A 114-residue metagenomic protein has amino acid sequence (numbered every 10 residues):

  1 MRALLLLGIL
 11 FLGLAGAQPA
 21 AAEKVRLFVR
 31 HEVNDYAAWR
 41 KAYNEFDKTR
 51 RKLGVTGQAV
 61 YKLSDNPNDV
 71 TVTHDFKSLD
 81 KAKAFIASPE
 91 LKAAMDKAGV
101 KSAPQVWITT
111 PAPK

Functional and structural regions predicted by a protein language model:
A3-G8, G13-P89, S102-K114: Short S/T/G/P-rich N-terminal loop/turn motif that feeds into the first structured element of a domain
A93: An anionic, turn-rich surface loop/hairpin at beta-sheet edges that serves as a generic interaction/coordination patch
D96-A98: Short, exposed beta-strand-loop hairpins at the edges of beta-sheets in extracellular/periplasmic proteins
